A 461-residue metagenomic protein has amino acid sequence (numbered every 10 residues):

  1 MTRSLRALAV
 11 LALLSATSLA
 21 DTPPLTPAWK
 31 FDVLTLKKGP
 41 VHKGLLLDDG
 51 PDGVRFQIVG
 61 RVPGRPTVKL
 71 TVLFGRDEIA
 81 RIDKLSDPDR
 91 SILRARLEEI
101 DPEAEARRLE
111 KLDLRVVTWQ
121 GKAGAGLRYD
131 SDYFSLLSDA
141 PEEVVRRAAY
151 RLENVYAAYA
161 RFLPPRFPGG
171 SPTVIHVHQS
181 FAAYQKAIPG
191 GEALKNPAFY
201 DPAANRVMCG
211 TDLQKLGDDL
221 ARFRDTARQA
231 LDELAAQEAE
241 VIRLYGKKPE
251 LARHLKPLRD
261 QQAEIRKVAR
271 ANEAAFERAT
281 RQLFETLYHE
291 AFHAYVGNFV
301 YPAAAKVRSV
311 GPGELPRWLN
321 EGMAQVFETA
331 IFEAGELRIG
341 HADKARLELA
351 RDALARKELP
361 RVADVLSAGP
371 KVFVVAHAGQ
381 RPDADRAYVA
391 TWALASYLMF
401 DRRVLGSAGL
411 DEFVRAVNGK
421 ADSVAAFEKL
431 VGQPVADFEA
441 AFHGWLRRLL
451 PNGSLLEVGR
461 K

Functional and structural regions predicted by a protein language model:
M1-R6: Positively charged n-region of N-terminal signal peptides that target proteins for export
A7, A28-L34, F292, V300-L315 (+1 more regions): General secondary-structure propensity
A7-A16: Bacterial N-terminal signal peptides
L19-L136, A140-R161, A345-L347, L354: Compositionally biased alpha-helical segments
K38, L46, T71, A140-R151 (+10 more regions): Extracytoplasmic/periplasmic, Sec-exported soluble proteins
D83, S138, V155-F167, Q179 (+8 more regions): Sec/Tat-exported extracytoplasmic proteins
Q120-K122, F199-P202, Q282, V310-K461: Acidic/His/Gly-enriched intrinsically disordered linker/tail segments that often contain short helix/coil "MoRF-like"
A123-V307, P316, D422-S423: Juxtacatalytic substrate-recognition/specificity segment
